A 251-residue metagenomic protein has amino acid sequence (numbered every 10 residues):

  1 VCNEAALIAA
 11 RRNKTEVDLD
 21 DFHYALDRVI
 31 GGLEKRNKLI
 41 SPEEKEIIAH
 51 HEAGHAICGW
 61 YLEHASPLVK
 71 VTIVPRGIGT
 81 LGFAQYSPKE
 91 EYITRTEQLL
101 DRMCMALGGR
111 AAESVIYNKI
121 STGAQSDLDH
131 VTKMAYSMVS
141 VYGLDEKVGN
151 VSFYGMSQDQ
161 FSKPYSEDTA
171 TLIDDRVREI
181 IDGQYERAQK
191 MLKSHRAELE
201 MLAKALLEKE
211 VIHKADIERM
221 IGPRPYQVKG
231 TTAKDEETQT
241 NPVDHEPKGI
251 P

Functional and structural regions predicted by a protein language model:
V1-D20, Y24-K35, A56-L68, V139-D145 (+2 more regions): AAA+ ATPase "lid" subdomain C-terminal helix
E43-H50, A56-P251: Soluble catalytic regions of large protease machineries
